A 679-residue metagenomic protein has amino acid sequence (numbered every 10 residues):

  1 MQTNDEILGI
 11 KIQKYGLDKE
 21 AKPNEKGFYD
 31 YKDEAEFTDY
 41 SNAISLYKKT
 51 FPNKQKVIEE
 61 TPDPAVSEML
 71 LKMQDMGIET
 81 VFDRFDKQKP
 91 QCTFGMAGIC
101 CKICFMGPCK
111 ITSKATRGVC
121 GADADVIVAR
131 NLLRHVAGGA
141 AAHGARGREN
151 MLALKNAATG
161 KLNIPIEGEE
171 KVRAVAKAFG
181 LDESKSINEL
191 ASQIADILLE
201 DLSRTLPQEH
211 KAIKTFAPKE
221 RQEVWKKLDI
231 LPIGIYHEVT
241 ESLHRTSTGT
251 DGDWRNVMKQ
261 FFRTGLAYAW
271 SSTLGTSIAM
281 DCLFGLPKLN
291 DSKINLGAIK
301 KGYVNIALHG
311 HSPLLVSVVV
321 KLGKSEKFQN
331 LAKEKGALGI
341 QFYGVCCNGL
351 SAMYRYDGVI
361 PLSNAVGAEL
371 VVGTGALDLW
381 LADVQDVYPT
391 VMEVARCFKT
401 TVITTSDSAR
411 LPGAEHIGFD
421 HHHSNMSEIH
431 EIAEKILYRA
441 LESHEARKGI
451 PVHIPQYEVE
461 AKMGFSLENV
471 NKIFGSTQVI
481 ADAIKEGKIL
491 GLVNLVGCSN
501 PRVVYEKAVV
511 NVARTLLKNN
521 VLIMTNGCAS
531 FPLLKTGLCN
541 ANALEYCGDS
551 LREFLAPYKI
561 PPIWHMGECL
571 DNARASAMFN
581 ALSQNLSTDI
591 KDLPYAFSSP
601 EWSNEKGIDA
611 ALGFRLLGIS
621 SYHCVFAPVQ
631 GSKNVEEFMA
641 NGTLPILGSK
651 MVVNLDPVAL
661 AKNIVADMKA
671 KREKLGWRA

Functional and structural regions predicted by a protein language model:
Q2-A679: Anaerobic metallocofactor- and corrinoid-dependent redox/one-carbon enzyme cores, especially those from methanogenesis
